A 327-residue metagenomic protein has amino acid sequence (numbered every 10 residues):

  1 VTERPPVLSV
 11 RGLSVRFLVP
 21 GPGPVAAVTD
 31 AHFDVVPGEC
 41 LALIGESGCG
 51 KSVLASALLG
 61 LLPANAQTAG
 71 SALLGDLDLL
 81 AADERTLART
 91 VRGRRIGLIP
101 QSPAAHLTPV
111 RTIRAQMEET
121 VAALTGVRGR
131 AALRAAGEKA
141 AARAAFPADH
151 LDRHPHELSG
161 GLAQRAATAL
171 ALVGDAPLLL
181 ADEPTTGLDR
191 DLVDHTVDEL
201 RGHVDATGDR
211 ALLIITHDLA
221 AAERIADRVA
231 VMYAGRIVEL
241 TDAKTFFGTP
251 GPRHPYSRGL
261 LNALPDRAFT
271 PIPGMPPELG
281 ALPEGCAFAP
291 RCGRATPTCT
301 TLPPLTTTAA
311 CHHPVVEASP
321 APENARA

Functional and structural regions predicted by a protein language model:
V1-G251, V316-A327: ABC transporter nucleotide-binding domains
L240-A327: Short catalytic/signature loops enriched in Gly
